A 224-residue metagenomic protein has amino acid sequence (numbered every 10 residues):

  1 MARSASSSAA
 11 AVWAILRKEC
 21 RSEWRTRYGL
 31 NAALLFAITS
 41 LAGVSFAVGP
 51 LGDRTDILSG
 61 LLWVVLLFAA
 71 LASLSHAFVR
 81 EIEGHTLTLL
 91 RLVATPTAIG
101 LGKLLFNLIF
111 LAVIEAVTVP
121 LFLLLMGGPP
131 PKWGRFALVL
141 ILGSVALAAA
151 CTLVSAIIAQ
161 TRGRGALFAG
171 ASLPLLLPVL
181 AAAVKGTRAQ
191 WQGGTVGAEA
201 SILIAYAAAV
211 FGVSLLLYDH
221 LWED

Functional and structural regions predicted by a protein language model:
A2-A32: Aromatic- and glycine-rich beta-strand/loop motifs that create alpha-glucan
R27-V48, W63-L67, A171-A182, A208-V213: Hydrophobic alpha-helical transmembrane segments of multi-pass membrane transport/permease proteins
A47-I57, P120-I141, A166, T187-A200: Membrane-interfacial helix-loop-helix connectors in multipass membrane proteins
L58-L74, F78: Long, hydrophobic alpha-helical segments
T95-F122: Selective transmembrane-helix segments that form parts of the transport pathway or gating/packing helices in multipass
I141-L173, W222-D224: A structural motif at transmembrane helix-loop-helix junctions in multipass membrane proteins
A148-S155, P178-Q190: Transmembrane alpha-helical segments of integral membrane proteins
A207-D224: Junction motif at the cytosolic side of a transmembrane helix
